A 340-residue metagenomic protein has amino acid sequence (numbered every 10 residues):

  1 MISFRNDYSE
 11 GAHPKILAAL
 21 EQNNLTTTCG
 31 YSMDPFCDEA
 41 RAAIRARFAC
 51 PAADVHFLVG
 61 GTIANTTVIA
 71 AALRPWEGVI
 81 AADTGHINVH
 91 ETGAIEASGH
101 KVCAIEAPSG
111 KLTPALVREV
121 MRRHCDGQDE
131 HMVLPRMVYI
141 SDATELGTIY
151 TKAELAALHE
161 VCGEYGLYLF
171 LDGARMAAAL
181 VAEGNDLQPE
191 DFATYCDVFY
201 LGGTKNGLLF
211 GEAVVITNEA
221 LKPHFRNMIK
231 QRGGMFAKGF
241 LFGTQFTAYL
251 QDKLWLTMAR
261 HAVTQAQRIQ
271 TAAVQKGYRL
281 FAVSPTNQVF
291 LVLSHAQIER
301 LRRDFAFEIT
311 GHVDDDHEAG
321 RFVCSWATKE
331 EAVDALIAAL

Functional and structural regions predicted by a protein language model:
H13-G60, D83-N88, A94: Conserved N-terminal alpha-helix of the aminotransferase class I/II PLP-enzyme fold
A71-V89, R118: Conserved PLP-anchoring active-site segment centered on the Schiff-base-forming lysine
R74-W76, Q267-L340: Conserved C-terminal alpha-helix-loop-beta "cap" of PLP-dependent enzymes that closes/shapes the active-site mouth
V79, V102-C103, L169-L171, L280 (+1 more regions): Hydrophobic beta-strand scaffold residues
G99-E145, I149-A157: PLP-dependent aminotransferase-class I/II
P108-S109, L134-P135, S141-T144, I149 (+2 more regions): Active-site C-terminal subdomain of aminotransferase-like
Y150-A182: Catalytic PLP-binding core of fold-type I/II PLP enzymes
